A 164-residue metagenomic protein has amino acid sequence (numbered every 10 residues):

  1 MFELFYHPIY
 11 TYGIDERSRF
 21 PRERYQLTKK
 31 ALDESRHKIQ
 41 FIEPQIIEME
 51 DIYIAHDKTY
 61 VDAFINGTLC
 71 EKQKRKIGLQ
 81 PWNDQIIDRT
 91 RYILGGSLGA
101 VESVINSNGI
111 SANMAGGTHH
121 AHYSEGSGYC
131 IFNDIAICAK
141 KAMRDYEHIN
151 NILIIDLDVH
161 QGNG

Functional and structural regions predicted by a protein language model:
M1-I155, V159-G164: HDAC/HDAC-like amidohydrolase catalytic core signature
